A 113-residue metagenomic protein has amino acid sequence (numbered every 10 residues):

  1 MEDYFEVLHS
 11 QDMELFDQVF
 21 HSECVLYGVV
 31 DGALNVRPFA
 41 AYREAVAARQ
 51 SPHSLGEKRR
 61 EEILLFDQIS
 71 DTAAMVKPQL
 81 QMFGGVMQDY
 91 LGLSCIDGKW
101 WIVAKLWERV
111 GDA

Functional and structural regions predicted by a protein language model:
Y4, F16, C24, V76 (+1 more regions): Hydrophobic pocket/interface hotspot
Q11-Y27: Short, well-ordered alpha-helical segments enriched in acidic and aromatic residues
F20, L80-M82, L106-W107: Short beta-strand segments enriched in hydrophobic/aromatic residues within well-folded beta-rich domains
V25-D31, N35-V86: Surface-exposed, charged secondary-structure patches
V86-A113: Short beta-strand edge/turn micro-motifs at domain boundaries
